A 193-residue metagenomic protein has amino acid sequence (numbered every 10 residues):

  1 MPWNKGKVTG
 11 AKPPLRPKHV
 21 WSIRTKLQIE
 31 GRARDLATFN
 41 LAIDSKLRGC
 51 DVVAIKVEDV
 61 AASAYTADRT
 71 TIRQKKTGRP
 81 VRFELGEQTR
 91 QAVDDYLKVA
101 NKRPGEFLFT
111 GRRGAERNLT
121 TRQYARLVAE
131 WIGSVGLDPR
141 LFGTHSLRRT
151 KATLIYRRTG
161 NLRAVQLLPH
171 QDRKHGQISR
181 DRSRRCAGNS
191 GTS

Functional and structural regions predicted by a protein language model:
M1-S193: Conserved catalytic core of the tyrosine transesterase superfamily
